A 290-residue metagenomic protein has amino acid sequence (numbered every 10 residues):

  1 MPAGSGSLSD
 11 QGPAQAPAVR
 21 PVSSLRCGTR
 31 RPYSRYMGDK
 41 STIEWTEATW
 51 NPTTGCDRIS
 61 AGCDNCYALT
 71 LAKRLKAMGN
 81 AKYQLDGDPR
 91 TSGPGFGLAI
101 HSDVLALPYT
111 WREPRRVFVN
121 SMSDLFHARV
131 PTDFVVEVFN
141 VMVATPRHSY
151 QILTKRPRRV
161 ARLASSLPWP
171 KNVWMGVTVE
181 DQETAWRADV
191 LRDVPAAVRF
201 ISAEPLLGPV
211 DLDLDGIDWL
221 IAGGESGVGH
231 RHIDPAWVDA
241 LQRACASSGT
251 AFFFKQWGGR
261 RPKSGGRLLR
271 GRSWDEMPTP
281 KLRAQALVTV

Functional and structural regions predicted by a protein language model:
P2-G4, S23-T54, R58, L75-G79 (+3 more regions): Auxiliary Fe-S-binding modules of radical SAM enzymes
Y33-A48, T53-T54, R58-I59, D64-V173 (+2 more regions): Conserved Radical SAM active-site core
C63, V119, I152, L191 (+3 more regions): Conserved, mostly hydrophobic/aromatic
V117, Y150, M175-V177, R199-I201 (+2 more regions): Hydrophobic faces of well-ordered beta-strands that scaffold small-molecule active sites in alpha/beta enzyme cores
M122-D124, K155-P157, T178-Q182, E204-L206 (+2 more regions): Active-site beta-loop-alpha junctions enriched in small/polar residues
F134-V138, R187-V190, W237-L241: A general structural detector for well-ordered alpha-helical segments in enzyme core domains, enriched
W169-W174, V194-R199, G216-W219: Glycine-enriched alpha-helix->loop->beta-strand junction motifs that scaffold or abut catalytic
